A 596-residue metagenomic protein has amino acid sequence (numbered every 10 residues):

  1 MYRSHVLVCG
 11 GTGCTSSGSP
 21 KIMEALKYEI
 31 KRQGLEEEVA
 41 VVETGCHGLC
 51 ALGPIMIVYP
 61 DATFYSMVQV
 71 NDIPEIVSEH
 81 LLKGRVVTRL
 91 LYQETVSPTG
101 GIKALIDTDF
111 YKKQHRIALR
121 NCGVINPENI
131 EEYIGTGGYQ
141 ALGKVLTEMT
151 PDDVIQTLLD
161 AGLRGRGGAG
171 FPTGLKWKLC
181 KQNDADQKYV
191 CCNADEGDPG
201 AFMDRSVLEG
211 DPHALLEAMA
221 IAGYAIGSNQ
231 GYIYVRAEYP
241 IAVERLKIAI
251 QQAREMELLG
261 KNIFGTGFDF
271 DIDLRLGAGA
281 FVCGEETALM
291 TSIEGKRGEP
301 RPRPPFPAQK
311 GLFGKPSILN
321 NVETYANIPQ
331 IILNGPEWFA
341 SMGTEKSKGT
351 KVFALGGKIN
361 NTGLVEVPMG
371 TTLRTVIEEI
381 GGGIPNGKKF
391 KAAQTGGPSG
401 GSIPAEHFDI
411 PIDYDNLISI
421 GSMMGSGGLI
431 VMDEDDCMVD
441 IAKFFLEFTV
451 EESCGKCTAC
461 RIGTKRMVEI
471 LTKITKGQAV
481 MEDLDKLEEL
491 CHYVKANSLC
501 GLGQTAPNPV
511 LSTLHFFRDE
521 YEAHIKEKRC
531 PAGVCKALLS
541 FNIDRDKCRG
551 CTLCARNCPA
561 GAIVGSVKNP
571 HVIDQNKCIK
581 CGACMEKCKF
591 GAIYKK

Functional and structural regions predicted by a protein language model:
Y2-H5, S19-E43, P60-R89, A141-T157 (+9 more regions): Ferredoxin-type iron-sulfur electron-transfer modules in oxidoreductases and energy-metabolism complexes
V8, I125-Q140, V190-D204, P307-L312 (+2 more regions): Gly-rich Lys/Arg/Thr-decorated short loops/hinges at beta-loop-alpha junctions or inter-strand turns that position
C14, L158-C180, G279-T291, R297 (+2 more regions): Conserved phosphate/anionic-ligand binding catalytic regions in large, soluble enzymes, centered on
L52-M56, A459-K465, L553-V572, A583-K596: Iron-sulfur cluster-binding cysteine motifs and their immediate structural context in ferredoxin-like electron-transfer
L91-A161, N320-G335: Flexible inter-domain linker/hinge segments
K113-Q114, V243-M369, G381: Hydrophobic alpha-helical positions that pack around
A218-A220, G370-P385: Short amphipathic, charge-patterned alpha-helical segments
G349-N361, V367, L373, P531-I579 (+1 more regions): C-terminal accessory/binding modules appended to enzymatic or scaffolding proteins
